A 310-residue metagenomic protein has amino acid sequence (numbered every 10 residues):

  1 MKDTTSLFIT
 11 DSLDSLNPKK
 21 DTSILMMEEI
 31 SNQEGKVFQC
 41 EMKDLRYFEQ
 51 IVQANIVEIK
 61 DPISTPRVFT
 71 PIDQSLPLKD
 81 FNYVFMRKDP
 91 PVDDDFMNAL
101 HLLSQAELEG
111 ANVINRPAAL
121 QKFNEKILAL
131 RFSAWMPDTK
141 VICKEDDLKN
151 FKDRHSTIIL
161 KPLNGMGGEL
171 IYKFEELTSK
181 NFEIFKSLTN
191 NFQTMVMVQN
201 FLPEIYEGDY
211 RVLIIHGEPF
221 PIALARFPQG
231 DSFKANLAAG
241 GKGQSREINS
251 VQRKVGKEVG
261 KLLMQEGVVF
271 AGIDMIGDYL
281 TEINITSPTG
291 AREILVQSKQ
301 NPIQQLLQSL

Functional and structural regions predicted by a protein language model:
T4, T10, L16-K19, Q244-L310: ATP-dependent carboxylate activation and anion-phosphoryl transfer catalytic cores that bind Mg-ATP to form
F8, F85-M86, Q199: Redox-cofactor binding/interface segments in oxidoreductases and associated redox assembly factors
S12, K88-P91, L163-G165, P288: Short glycine-rich anion-binding loops that position phosphate/pyrophosphate groups of nucleotides and phosphorylated
D14-V141: Conserved N-proximal alpha/beta basic substrate-recognition cap immediately N-terminal to, or forming the N-lobe
P117-Q121, R226-P228, I276-Y279: Short glycine-enriched loops at secondary-structure junctions
A134-S156: Rossmann-like NAD(P)H-binding beta-loop-alpha module
D146, H155-S156, E169-R253, L263: Phosphate-binding site of ATP-dependent enzymes
